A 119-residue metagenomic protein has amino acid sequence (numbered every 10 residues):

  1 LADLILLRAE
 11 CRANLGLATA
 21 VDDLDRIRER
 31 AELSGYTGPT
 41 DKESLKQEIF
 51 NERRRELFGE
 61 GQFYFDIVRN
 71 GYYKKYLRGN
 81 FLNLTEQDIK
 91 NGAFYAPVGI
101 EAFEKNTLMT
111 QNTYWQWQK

Functional and structural regions predicted by a protein language model:
L1-K119: Acidic/polar-rich alpha-helix caps and helix-coil junctions
